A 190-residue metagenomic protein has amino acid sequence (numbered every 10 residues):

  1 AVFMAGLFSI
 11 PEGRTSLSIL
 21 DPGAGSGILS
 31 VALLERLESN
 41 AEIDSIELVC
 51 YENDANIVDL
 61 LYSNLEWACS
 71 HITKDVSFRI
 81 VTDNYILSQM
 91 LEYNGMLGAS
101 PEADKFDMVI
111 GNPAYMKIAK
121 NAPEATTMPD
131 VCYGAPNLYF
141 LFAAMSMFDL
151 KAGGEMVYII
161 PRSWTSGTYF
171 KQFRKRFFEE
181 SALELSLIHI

Functional and structural regions predicted by a protein language model:
A1-E184: SAM-dependent methyltransferase catalytic region
I188-I190: Conserved small/polar residues in nucleotide/adenosyl-binding loops
